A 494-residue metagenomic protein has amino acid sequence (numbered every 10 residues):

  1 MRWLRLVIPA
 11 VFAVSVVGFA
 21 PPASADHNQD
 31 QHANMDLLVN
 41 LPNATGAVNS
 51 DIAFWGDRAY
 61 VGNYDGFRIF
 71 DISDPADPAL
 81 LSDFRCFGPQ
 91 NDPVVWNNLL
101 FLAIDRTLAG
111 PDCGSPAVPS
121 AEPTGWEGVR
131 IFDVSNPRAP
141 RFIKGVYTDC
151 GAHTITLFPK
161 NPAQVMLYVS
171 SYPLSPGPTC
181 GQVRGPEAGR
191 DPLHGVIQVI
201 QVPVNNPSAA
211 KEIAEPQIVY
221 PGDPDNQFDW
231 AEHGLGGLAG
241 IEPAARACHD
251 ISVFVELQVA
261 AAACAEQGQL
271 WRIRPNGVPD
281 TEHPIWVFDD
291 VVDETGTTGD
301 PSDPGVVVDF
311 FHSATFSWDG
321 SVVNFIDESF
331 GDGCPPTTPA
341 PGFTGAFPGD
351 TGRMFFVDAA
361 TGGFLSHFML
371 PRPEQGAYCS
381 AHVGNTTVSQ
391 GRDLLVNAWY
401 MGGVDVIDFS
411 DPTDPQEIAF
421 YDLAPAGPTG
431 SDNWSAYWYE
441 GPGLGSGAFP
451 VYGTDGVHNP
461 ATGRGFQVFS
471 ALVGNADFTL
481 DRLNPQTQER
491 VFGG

Functional and structural regions predicted by a protein language model:
R2-A25: Secretory targeting and sorting signals
S24-G494: Feature marking well-ordered beta-strand scaffolds used for ligand recognition
